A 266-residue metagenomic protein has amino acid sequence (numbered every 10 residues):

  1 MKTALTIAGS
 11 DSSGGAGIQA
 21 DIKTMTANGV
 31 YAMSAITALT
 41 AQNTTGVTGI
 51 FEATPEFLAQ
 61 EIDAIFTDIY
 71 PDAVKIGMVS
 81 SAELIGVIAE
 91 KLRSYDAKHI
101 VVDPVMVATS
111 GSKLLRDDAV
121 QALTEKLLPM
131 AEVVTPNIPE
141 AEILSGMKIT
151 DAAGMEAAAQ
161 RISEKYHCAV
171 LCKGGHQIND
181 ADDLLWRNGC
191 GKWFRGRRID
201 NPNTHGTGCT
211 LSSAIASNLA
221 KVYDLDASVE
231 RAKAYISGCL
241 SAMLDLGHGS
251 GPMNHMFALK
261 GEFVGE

Functional and structural regions predicted by a protein language model:
T3-T6, M25-T109: Conserved N-terminal subdomain of the carbohydrate kinase-like
I7-S13, G191-H205: Short pre-catalytic strand/loop immediately N-terminal to key active-site residues, enriched for Gly-Thr
G14-V30: N-terminal basic/disordered segments at the start of proteins
Q19, E142-I143, N201-L225: Short, small-residue alpha-helix embedded
G29-M33, K192, N218-A232: Phosphate-handling active-site elements
E52, D226-E266: Charged C-terminal helix
G86-S94, C168, D182, C190 (+1 more regions): Nucleotide and nucleotide-moiety/phosphate-recognizing core
D117-G191: Conserved phosphate/ATP/ADP-binding segment of small-molecule kinases
